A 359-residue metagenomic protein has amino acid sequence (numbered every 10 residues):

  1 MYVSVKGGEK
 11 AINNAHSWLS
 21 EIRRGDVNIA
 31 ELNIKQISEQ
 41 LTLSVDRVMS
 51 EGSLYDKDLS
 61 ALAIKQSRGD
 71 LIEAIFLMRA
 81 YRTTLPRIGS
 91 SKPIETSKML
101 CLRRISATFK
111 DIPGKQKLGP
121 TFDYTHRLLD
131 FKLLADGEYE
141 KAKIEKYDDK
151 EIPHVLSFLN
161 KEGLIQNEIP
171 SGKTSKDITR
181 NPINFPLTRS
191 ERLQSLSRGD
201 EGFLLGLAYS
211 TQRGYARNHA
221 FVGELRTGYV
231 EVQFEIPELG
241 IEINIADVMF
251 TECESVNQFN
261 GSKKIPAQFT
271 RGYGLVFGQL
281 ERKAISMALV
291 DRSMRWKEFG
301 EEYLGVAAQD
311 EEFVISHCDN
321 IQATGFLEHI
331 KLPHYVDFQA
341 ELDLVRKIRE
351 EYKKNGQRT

Functional and structural regions predicted by a protein language model:
M1-S50, M99-D123: N-terminal, Lys/Arg-enriched amphipathic/low-complexity engagement segments that precede the first folded domain
R23-A30, L59, K65, M78 (+15 more regions): Generic local-structure boundary detector
D26, D46, D56-D58, D70 (+12 more regions): Acidic-enriched, low-complexity/disordered segments with a strong bias for Aspartate over Glutamate
I34-D58, A63-G89, P93-I94: Hydrophobic alpha-helical segments, chiefly the membrane-spanning helices and signal/signal-anchor peptides
T83, P93-I152: Helix-turn-helix/homeodomain-like alpha-helical modules used for DNA recognition and transcription-factor dimerization
K143-T359: Acidic, serine/proline-rich low-complexity intrinsically disordered regions
